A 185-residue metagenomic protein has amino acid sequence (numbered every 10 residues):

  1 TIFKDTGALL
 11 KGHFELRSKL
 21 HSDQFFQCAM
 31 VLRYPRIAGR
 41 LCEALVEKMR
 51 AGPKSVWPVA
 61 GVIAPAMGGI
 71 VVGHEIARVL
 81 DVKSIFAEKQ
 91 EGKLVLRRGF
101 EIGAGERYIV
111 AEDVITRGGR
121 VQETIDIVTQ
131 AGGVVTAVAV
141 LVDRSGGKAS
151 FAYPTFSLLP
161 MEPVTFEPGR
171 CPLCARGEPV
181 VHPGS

Functional and structural regions predicted by a protein language model:
T1-I2, I125-S185: PRPP-dependent phosphoribosyltransferase catalytic core
T1-S55: Active-site-facing substrate-recognition patch
L9-G12, E91-R98, G146: A short, acidic/glycine-rich surface segment
E47, H74, R78, D126 (+1 more regions): Short, well-ordered alpha-helices that flank and scaffold nucleotide-derived cofactor binding pockets
K54-A66: Short glycine-rich phosphate-binding loop at a beta-alpha junction
V59-A60, E106, T136: Conserved acidic residues
M67-I109, T116-Q122, L173: Short, glycine/charge-rich flexible loops or terminal/linker lids adjacent to PRPP-binding catalytic cores
